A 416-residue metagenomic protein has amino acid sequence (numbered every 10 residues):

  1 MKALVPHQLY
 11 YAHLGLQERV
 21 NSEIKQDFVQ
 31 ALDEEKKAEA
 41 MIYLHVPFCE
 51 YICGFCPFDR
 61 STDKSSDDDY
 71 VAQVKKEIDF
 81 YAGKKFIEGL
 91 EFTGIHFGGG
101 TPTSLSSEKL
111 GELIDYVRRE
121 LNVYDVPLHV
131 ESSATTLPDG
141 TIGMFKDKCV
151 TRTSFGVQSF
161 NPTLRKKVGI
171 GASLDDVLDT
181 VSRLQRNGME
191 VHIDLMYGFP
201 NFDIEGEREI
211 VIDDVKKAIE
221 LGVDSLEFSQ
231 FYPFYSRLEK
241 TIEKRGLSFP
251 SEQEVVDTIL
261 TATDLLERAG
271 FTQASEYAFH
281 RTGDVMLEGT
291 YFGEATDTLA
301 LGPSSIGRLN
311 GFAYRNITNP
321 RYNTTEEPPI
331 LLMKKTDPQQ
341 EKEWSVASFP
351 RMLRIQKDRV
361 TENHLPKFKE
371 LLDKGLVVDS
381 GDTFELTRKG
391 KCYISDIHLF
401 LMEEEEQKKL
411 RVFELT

Functional and structural regions predicted by a protein language model:
M1-M41, Y51, E88, K374-L376: Flexible, acidic/Gly-rich N-terminal and inter-domain linker regions that tether and position cofactor-handling modules
A38-A72: Canonical Radical SAM [4Fe-4S] cluster-binding loop centered on the CxxxCxxC motif and its immediate flanking residues
E39, D63-G83, T93-R359: C-terminal scaffold of the Radical SAM
I42-L44, F155, L386: Short beta-strand motif preference
C49, D224, D382-T383: Beta-strand-connecting loop/turn residues
D59, K84, L415-T416: A structural signal for the main folded, soluble domain(s) of proteins
E327-L399: Basic, glycine-rich polyanion-binding accessory segments appended to enzymes
K391-T416: Short, amphipathic alpha-helical interaction segments positioned at domain boundaries
